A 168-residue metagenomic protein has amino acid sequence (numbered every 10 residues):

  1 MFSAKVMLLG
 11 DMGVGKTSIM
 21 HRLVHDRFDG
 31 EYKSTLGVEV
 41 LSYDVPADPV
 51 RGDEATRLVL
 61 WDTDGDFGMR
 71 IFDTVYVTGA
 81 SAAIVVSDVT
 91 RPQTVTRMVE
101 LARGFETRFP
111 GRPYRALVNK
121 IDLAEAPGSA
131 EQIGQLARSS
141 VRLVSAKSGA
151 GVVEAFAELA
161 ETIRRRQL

Functional and structural regions predicted by a protein language model:
M1-L168: TRAFAC-class small GTPase G-domain
